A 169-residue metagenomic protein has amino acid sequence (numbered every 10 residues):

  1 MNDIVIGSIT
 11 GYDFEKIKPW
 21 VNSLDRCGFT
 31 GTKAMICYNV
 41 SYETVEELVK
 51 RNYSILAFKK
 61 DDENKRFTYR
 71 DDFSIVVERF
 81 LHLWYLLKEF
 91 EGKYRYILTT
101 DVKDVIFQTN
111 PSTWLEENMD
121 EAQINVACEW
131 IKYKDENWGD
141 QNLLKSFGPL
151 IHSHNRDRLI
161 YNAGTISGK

Functional and structural regions predicted by a protein language model:
M1, N118-M119, H154, R158-I160: Extracellular/periplasmic catalytic domains that process cell-envelope and extracellular macromolecules
M1-R95: N-terminal anchoring/stem segment of glycosyltransferases
S41-V45, P111-E116, H152-H154: Intrinsically disordered, low-complexity boundary segments flanking structured domains
F80-W138: GT-A fold catalytic core of metal-dependent nucleotide-sugar glycosyltransferases, centered on the diacidic
Q141-D157: Short, flexible, basic/aromatic active-site loop/helix in glycosyltransferases
G164-K169: Short glycine- and hydrophobic/aromatic-rich loop-to-beta-strand nucleating segment in the catalytic cores
